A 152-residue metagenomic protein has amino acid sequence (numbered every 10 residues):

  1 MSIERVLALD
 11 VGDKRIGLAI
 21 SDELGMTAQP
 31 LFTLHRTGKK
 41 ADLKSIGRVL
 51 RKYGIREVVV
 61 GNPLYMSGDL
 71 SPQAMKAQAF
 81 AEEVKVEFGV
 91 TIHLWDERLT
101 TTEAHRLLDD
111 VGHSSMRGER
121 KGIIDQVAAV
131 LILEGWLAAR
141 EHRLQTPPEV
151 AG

Functional and structural regions predicted by a protein language model:
S2-L9, D13-G152: Phosphate- and other anionic-substrate recognition elements at nucleic-acid/protein interfaces
